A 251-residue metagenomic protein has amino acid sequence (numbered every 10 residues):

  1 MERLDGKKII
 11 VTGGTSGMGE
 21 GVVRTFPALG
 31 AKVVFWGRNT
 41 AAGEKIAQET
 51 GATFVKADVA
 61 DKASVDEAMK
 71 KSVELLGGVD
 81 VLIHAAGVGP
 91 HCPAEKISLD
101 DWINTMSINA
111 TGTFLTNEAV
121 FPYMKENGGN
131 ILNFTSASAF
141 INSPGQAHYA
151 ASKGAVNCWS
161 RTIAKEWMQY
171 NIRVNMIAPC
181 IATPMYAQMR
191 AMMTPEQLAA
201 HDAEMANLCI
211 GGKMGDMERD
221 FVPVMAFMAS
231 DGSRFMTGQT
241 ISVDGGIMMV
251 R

Functional and structural regions predicted by a protein language model:
T15-S16: Conserved glycine-rich cofactor-binding loop
L29-K45: Conserved glycine-rich Rossmann-like NAD(P)H-binding loop of the short-chain dehydrogenase/reductase
P93-A94, S98-I103, Q197, M205: Substrate-binding pocket helix/loop in short-chain dehydrogenase/reductase
N117, S152, S160: Active-site helix of classical SDR
S136: Residue(s) in the substrate-gating loop at a strand-loop-helix junction that position the organic substrate next
I141, A226, T237-R251: Short C-terminal tail/terminal secondary-structure segment of NAD(P)H-dependent dehydrogenase/reductase domains
M168, R173, M236-G238: Short, small/polar-rich loop/turn modules that mediate ligand/substrate recognition or access, typified
